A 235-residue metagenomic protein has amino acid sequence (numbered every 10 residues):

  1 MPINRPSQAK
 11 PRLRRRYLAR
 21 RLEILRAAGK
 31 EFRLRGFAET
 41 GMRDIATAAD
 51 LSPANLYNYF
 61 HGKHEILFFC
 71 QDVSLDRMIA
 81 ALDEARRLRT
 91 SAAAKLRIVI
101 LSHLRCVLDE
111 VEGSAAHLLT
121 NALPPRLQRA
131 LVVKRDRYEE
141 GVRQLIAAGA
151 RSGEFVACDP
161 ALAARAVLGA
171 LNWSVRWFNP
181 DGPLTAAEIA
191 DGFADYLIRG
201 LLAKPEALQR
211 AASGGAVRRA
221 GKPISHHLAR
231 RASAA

Functional and structural regions predicted by a protein language model:
M1-A19, A207-A235: N-terminal intrinsically disordered/low-complexity leader segments
M1-R35, T40-A48, E65: Basic, helix-initiating cap at the start of DNA-binding domains
L18-R26, A38-E39, D50, N58-D83 (+2 more regions): An amphipathic alpha-helix adjacent to DNA-recognition modules
A54: Key DNA-contact positions within bacterial/archaeal DNA-binding proteins
F69, D83-D109, A164-V167, A211 (+1 more regions): Hydrophobic alpha-helical connector segments
V73-I79, D109, R126-R151, A161-R165: Amphipathic alpha-helical packing segments from all-alpha helical-bundle domains
S114-N121, Q128, V132, A150-Y196 (+1 more regions): Hydrophobic/aromatic-rich alpha-helical bundle segments in the mid-to-C-terminal region
